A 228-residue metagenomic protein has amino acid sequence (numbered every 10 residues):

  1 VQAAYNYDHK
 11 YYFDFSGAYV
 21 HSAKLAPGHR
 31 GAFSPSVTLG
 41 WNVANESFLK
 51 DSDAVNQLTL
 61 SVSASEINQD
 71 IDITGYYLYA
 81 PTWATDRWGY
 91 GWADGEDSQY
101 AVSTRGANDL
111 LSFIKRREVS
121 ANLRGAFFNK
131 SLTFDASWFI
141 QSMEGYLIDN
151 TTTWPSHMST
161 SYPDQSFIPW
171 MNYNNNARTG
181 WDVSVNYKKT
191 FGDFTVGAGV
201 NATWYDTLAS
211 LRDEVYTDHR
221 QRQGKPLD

Functional and structural regions predicted by a protein language model:
V1-L227: Extracellular/periplasmic, surface-exposed regions of secreted and cell-surface proteins
